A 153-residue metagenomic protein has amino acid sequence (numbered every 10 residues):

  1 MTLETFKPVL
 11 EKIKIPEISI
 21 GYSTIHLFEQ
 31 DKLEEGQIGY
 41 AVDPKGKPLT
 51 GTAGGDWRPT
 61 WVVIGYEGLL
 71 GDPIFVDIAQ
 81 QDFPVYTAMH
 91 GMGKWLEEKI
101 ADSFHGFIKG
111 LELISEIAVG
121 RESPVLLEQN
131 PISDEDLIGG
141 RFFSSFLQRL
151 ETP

Functional and structural regions predicted by a protein language model:
M1-F75, L126, L137-P153: A surface-exposed partner-binding patch
P59, D82-F83: Sequence-level motif detector for i,i+2 pairs with an aromatic at +2
G65-L70, I78-Q80, M89-G93: Short, flexible beta-strand-to-coil junctions
I74-D77, E97-K99: Short conserved micro-motifs at the rims of enzyme active sites and ligand-binding pockets
F75-D77, Q81, A118-V119: A short, terminal or domain-edge coil/loop segment
V85-R121: Compact, glycine/acidic-enriched structural inserts
A88-G93, D136-L137, Q148: Secondary-structure transition/turn motif
G120-I138: Short loop/turn elements at secondary-structure junctions
